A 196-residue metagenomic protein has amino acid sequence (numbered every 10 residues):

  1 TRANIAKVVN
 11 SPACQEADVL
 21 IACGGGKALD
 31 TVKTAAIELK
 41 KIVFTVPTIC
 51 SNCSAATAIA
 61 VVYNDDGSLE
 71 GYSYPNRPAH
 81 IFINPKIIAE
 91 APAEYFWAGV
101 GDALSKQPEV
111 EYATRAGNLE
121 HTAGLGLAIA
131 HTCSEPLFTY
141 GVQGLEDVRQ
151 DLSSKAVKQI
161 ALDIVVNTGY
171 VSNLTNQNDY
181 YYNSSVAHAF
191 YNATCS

Functional and structural regions predicted by a protein language model:
T1-V43, Q143-A156: N-terminal small/polar loop signature for handling phosphorylated ligands or for N-terminal nucleophile
A3-K7, D102, E135: Short, contiguous clusters of charged residues that form electrostatic/catalytic patches at enzyme active sites, used
I37-A130: A glycine/threonine-rich phosphate-anchoring loop and its flanking beta-alpha core in nucleotide/phosphate-binding
E120-S196: Active-site segments that bind and position negatively charged phosphate/pyrophosphate groups
